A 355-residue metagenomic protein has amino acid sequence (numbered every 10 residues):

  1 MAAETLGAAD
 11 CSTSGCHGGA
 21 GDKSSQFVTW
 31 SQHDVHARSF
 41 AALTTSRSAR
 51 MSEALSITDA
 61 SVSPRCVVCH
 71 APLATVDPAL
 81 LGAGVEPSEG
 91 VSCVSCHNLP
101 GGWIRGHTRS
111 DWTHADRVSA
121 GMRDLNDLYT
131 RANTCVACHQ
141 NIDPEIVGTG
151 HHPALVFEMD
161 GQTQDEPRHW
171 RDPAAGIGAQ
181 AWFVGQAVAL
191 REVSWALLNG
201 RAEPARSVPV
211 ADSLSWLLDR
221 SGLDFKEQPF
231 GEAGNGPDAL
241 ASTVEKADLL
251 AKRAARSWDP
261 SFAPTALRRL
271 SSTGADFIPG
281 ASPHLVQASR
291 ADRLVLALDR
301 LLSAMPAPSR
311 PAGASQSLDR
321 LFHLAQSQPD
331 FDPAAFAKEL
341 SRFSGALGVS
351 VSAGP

Functional and structural regions predicted by a protein language model:
M1-S25, T44: General N-terminal leader/first-domain-start detector
E4-S12, V62, E89, R131: Short metal-coordination and nucleic-acid-contact micro-motifs, chiefly zinc-binding Cys/His arrays
C11-T13, C66, C93, C135: Short cysteine-rich clusters marking metal-coordination/redox-active sites
S12-A20, H70, H97, H139: Cys/His-coordinated zinc-binding microdomains
A20-A54, P78-V91, L99-V295, A334: Primarily the internal scaffold of c-type cytochrome electron-transfer domains, especially repeated/multiheme c-type
I57-H70: Hydrophobic alpha-helical transmembrane segments
L73-T75: A cross-kingdom signal targeting lumenal/periplasmic-facing segments of multi-pass membrane and secretory-pathway
T265-P355: A cross-kingdom marker for long, charged
